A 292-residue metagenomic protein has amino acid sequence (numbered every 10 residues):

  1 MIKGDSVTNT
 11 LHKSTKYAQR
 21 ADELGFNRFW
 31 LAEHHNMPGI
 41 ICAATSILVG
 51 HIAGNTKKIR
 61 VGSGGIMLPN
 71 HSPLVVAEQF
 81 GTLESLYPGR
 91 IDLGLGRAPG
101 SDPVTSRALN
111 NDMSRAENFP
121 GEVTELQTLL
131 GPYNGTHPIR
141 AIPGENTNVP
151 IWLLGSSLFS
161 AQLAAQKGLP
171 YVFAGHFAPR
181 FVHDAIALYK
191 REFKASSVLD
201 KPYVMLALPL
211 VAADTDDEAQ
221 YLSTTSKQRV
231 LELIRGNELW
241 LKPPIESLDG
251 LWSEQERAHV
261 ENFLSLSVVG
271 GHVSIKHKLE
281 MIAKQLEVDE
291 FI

Functional and structural regions predicted by a protein language model:
M1, F29-L31, R60-G64, I91-L95 (+4 more regions): Hydrophobic faces of well-ordered beta-strands that scaffold small-molecule active sites in alpha/beta enzyme cores
M1-H12, I66-L74, E145-G155, A213 (+1 more regions): Active-site mouth loops of central-metabolism enzymes
M1-I59: N-terminal beta1-alpha1-beta2 module of alpha/beta enzyme domains
M1-V7, P69-Y133, Y171, P179: Flexible, glycine-rich active-site loops centered on histidine and acidic residues that chelate a metal or position
T8-R20, S156-Q162, H272-M281: Short, acidic/polar
A21, G25, E33, I52 (+6 more regions): Conserved, mostly hydrophobic/aromatic
M113-R140, F181-V288: An alpha-helical appendage that flanks or caps ligand/catalytic pockets
A161, A165-R180, A185-I186: A conserved active-site cap/scaffold subdomain adjacent to cofactor or substrate pockets
